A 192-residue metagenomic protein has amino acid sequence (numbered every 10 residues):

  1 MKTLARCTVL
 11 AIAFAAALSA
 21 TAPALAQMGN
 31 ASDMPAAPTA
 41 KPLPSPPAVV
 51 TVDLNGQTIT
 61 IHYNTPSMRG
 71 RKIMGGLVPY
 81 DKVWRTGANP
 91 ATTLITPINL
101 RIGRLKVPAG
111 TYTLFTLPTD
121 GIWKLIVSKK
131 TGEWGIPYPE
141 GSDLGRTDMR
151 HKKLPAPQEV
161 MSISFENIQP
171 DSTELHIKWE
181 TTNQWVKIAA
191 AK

Functional and structural regions predicted by a protein language model:
M1-A11: Bacterial N-terminal signal peptides that target proteins for export
V9-A20: Bacterial N-terminal signal peptides
A17-S19, L105, I168: Generic structural signal for beta-strand residues in well-ordered domains
T21-A26: Sec/Tat signal peptide C-region and signal peptidase I cleavage site
Q27-L77, K82, T131-K192: Primarily secretory-pathway and cell-envelope proteins
V83-P137: Mid-length scaffold segments of soluble, non-membrane domains
